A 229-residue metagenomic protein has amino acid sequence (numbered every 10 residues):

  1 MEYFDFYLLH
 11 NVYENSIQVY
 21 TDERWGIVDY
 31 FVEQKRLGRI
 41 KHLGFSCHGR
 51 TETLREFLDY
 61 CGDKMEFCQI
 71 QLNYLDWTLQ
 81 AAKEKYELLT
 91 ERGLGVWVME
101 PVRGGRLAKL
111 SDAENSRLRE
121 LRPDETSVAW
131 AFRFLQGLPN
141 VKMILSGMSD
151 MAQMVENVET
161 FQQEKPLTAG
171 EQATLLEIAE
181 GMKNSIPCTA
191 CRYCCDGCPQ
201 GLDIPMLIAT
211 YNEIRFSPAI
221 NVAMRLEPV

Functional and structural regions predicted by a protein language model:
M1-Y13: Active-site gating/metal-coordination segments in enzymes
N11-T189, Y193-L202, M206, F216-P228: Beta/alpha (TIM)-barrel catalytic core signal, keyed to glycine-rich beta->alpha loops juxtaposed to Asp/Glu that bind
